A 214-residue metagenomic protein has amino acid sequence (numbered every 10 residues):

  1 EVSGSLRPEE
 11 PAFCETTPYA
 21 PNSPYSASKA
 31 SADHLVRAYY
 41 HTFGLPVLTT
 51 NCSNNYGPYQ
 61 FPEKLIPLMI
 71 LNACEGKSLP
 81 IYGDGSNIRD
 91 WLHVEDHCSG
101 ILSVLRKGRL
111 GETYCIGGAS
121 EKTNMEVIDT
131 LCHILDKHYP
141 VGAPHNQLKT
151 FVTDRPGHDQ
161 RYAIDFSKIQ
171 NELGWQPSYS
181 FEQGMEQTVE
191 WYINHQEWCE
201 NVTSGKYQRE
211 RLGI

Functional and structural regions predicted by a protein language model:
E1-T49, Y56, Q60-P62: Catalytic helix-loop patch of NAD(P)-dependent Rossmann-fold dehydrogenases
E1-V2, N54-Q60, S86, R106 (+1 more regions): Active-site proximal helix/loop that lines the substrate pocket of Rossmann-like NAD(P)-dependent oxidoreductase domains
R37-H41, L71, R106: Alpha-helical segments that scaffold the active site and NAD(P)H-binding pocket of short-chain dehydrogenase/reductase
P67, A73-I214: C-terminal substrate-binding subdomain of Rossmann-fold SDR/epimerase-dehydratase oxidoreductases
